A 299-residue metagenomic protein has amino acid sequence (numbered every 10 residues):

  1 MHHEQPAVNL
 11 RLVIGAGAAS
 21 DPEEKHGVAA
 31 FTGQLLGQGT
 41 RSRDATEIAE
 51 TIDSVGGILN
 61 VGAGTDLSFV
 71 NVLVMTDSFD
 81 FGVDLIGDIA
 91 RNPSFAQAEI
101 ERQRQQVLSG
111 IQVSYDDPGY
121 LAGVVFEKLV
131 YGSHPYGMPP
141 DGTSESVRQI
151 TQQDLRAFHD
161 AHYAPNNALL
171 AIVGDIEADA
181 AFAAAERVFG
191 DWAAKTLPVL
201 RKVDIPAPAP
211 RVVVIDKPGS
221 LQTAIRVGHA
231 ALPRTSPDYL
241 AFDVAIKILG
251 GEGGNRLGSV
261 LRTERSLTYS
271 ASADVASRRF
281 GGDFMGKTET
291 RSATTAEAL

Functional and structural regions predicted by a protein language model:
Q5-Q34, R43-R91, R104, L108 (+4 more regions): M16 family metallopeptidases and their MPP-like homologs
G39-S42, R91-A98: Short, polar/flexible loop-turn hinges at active-site or ligand-entry regions and domain interfaces
L59-G62, F95-R102, T196-L200: Surface-exposed patches in mature extracellular/periplasmic domains of secreted proteins
G132, P140, L169-P233: An aromatic/glycine/proline-enriched structural segment found at the starts of mature extracellular/organellar domains
H159: Conserved, carboxylate-rich catalytic/transport cores that coordinate ions
L240-V244, R262: PPIase-associated folding chaperone regions across multiple families
